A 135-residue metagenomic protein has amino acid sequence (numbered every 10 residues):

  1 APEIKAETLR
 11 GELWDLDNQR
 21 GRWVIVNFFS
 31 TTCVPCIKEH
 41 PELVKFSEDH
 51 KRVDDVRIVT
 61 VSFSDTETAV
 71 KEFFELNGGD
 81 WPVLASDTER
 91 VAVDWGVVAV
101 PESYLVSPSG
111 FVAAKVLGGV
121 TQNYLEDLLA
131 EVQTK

Functional and structural regions predicted by a protein language model:
A1, Q19-G21, V53-V56, G78: Extracytoplasmic
A1-L16: N-terminal "domain-start" segment that seeds a small globular fold
A1-P2, V24, V100-P101: Short loop/turn microsegments at loop-to-beta-strand junctions
W14-I37, L43: Short active-site neighborhood of thiol/selenol oxidoreductases, capturing the structured segment around
I25-N27, T60, L105: Hydrophobic beta-strand core positions in alpha/beta domains
I37-N77, T88-D94: Structural microenvironment flanking redox-active thiols in thiol-disulfide oxidoreductases
E72-D80, A85-T134: Thiol/disulfide oxidoreductase modules built on the thioredoxin-like
